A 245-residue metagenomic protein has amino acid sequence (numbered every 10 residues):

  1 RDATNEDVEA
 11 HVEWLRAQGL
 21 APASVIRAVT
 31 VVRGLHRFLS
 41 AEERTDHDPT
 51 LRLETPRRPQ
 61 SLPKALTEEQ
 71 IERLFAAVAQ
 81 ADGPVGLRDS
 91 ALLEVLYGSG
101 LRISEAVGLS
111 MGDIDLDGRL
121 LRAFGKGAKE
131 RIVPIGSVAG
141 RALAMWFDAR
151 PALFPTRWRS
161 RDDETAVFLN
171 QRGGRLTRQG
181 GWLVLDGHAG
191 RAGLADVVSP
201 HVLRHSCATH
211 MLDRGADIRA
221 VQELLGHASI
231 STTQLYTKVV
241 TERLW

Functional and structural regions predicted by a protein language model:
R1-W245: Conserved catalytic core of the tyrosine transesterase superfamily
